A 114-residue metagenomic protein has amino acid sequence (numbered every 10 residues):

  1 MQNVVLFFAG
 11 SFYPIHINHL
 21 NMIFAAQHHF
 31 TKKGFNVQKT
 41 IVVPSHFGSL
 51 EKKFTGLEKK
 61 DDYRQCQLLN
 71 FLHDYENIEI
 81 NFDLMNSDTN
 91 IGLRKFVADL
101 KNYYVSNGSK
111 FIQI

Functional and structural regions predicted by a protein language model:
M1-I114: Nucleotidyltransferase catalytic core that binds NTPs
